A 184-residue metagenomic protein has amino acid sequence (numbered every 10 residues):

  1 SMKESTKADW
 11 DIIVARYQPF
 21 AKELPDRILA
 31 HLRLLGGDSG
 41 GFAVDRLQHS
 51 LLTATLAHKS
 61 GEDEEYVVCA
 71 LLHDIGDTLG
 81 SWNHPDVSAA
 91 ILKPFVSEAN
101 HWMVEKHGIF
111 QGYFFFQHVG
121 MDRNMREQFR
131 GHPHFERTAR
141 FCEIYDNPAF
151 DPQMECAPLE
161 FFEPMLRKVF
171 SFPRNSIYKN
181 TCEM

Functional and structural regions predicted by a protein language model:
S1-L71, I75-M184: Metal-dependent phosphohydrolase cores
